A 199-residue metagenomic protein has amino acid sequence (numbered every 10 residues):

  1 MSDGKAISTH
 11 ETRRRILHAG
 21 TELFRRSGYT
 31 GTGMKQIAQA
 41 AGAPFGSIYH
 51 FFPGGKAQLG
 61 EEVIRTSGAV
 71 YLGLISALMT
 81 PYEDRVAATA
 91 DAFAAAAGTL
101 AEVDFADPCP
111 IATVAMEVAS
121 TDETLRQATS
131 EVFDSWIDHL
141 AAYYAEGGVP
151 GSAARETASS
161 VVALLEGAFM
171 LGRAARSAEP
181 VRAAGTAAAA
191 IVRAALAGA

Functional and structural regions predicted by a protein language model:
M1-E11, G198-A199: N-terminal intrinsically disordered/low-complexity leader segments
S2, R15, A19-E62: Helix-turn-helix
E62, I75-D107, T157-V161: Hydrophobic alpha-helical connector segments
A87, Q127-A128, E146-V162, E179 (+1 more regions): All-alpha amphipathic helical-bundle segments outside canonical DNA-binding/catalytic cores that form hydrophobic
A90-A142: Short secondary-structure transition hinges
T99, S120, A142, V162-P180 (+1 more regions): Amphipathic C-terminal alpha-helical segment
D107-T113, S152-L171, A183, A187-I191: Hydrophobic alpha-helical segments that form the core of small-molecule binding pockets and/or dimer interfaces
T121-E123, F133-A158, A195-A199: Hydrophobic alpha-helical bundle segments that form small-molecule/ligand-binding pockets
